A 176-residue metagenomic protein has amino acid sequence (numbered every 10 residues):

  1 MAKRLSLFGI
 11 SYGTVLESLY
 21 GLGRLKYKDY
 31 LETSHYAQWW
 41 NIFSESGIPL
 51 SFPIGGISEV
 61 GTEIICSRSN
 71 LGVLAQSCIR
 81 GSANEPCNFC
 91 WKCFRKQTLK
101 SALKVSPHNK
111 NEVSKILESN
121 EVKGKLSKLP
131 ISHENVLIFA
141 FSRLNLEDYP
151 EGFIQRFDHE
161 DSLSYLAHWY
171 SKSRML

Functional and structural regions predicted by a protein language model:
M1-L176: Nucleotide-activated chemistry modules centered on ATP-dependent adenylation/adenylyltransferase
